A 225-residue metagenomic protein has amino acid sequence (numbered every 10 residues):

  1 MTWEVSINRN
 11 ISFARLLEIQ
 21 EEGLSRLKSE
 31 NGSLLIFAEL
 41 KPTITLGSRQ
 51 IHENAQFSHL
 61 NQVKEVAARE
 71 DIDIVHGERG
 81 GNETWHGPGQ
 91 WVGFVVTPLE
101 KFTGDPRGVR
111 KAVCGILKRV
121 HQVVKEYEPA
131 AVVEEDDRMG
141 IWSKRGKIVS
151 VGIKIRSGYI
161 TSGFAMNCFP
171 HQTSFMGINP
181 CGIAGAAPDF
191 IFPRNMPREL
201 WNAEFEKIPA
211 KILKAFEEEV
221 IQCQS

Functional and structural regions predicted by a protein language model:
M1-I148: N-terminal lobe of the biotin/lipoate ligase/transferase fold
T2-N8, L99-V149, I153-S225: Long, positively charged amphipathic alpha-helical accessory segments at protein N-termini or as interdomain linkers
